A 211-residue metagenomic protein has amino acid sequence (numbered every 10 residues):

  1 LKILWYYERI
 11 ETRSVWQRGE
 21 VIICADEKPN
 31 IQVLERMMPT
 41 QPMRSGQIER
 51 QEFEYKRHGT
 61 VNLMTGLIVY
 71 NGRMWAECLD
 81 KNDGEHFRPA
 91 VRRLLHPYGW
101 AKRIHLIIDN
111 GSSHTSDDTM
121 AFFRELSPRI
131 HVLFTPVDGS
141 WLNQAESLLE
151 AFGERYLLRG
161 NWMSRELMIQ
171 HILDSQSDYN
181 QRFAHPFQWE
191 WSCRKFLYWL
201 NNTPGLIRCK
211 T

Functional and structural regions predicted by a protein language model:
L1-R92, L206: Extended, low-complexity cationic-aromatic segments
R18, A101-R103: A general structural motif
I22, H105-L106: Hydrophobic "anchor" residues on beta-strands that sit immediately upstream of conserved functional sites
K28-I31, V69-N71, G111-S113, D138-S140 (+1 more regions): Short, solvent-exposed loop/turn segments at secondary-structure junctions
R50-Y55, R124-Q144, G160-W162: RNase H-like polynucleotidyl transferase catalytic core
N82-G84, L106-D118, P136-L142: Acidic, metal-coordinating catalytic cores used for nucleic-acid/nucleotide bond scission and strand-transfer chemistry
H131, A145-L167, D178-N180: Active-site proximal helix-loop segment of RNase H-like, two-metal nucleases, encompassing DDE(D)
L167-T211: C-terminal domain-tail junction helix/linker
